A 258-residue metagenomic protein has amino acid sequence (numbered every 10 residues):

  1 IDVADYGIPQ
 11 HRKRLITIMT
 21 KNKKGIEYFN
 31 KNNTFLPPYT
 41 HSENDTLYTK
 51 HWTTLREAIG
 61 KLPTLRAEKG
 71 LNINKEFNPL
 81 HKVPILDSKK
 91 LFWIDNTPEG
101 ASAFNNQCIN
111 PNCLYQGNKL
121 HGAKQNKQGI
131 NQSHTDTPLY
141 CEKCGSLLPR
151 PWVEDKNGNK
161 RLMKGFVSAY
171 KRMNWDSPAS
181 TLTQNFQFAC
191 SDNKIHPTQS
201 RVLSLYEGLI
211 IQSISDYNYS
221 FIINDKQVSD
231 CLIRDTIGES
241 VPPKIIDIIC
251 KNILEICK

Functional and structural regions predicted by a protein language model:
I1-D5: Conserved S-adenosyl-L-methionine
Y6-P9, M173: A short beta-turn/loop motif at secondary-structure boundaries
I8-K75: Flexible, glycine-/basic-rich loop-and-beta segments that form/coincide with the SAM-dependent methyltransferase
E76-K258: C-terminal target-recognition/interaction regions appended to catalytic cores
